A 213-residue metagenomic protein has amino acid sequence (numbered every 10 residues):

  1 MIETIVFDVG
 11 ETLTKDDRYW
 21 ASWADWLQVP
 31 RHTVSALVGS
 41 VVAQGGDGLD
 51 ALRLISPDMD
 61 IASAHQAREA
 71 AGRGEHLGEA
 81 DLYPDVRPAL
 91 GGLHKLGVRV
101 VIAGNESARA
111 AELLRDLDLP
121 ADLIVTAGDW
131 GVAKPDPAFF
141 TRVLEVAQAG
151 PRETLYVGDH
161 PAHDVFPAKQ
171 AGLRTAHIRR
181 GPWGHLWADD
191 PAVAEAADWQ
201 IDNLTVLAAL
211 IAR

Functional and structural regions predicted by a protein language model:
M1-V6, A62, R87, G91-R213: Asp-based, Mg2+/Mn2+-dependent phosphohydrolase catalytic module
M1-V98, S107-A111: N-terminal helical cap/lid subdomain that shapes the substrate entry/recognition surface in HAD-like hydrolases
